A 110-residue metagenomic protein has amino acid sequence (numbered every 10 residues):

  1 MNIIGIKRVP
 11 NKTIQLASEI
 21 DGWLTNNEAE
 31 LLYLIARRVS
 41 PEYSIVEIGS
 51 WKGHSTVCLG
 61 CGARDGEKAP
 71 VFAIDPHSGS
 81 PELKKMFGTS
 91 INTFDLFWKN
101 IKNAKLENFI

Functional and structural regions predicted by a protein language model:
I3, K7-I110: S-adenosylmethionine/decaboxylated-SAM
